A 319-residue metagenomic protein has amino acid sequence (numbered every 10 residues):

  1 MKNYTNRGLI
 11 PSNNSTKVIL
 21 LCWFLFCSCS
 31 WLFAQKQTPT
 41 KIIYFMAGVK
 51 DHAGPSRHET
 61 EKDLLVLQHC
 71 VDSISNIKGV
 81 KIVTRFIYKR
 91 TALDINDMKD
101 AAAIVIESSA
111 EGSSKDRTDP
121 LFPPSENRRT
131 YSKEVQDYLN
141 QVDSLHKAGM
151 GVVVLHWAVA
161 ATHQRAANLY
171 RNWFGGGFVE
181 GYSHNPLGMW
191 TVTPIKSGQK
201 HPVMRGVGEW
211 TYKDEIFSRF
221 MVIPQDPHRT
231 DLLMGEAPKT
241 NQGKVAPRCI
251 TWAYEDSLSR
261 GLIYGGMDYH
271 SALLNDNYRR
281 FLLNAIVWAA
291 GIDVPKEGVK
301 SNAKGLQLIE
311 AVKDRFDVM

Functional and structural regions predicted by a protein language model:
M1-Q37: Bacterial Sec-dependent N-terminal signal peptides
K36-K41, A47, L65-H69, I77 (+3 more regions): Extracellular ligand-binding/catalytic regions of CAZymes and related secreted enzymes and adhesion modules
I42-M46, T84-F86, A103-S108, H146 (+3 more regions): Structural recognition of the beta-strand scaffold that forms the well-ordered cores of secreted hydrolase catalytic
V49-H52, R90-A92, A110-S113, V152 (+4 more regions): Solvent-exposed loop/turn segments at secondary-structure junctions within structured extracellular/periplasmic domains
D51-L67: Glycine- and acidic-residue-enriched helix-capping/strand-helix junction motifs
D100, R171-N172, G176-L258: Catalytic beta-strand/loop cores that center a nucleophilic Ser/Cys/Thr and support acyl-enzyme chemistry
E111-G206: A glycine-rich, often tryptophan-bearing local segment used as a flexible ligand/cofactor-contacting loop or short
